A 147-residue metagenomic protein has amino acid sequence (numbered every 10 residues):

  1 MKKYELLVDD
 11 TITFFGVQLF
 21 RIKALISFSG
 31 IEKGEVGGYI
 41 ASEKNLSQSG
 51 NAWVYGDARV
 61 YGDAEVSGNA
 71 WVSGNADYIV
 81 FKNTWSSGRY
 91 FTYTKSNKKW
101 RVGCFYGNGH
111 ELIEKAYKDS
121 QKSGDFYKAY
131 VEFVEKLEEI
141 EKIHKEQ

Functional and structural regions predicted by a protein language model:
M1-K3, A58, A76-W85: Short, solvent-exposed secondary-structure boundary motifs
M1-Y55: Extended, small-residue-rich solenoid/repeat segments and analogous flexible loops that form exposed scaffolds
S27, D63, Y117: Residue-level marker of positions within ordered structural domains that often coincide with functionally constrained
S47-D77: A detector of tandem-repeat and repeat-rich interaction/domain scaffolds
K82-Q147: C-terminal segments of enzyme domains that contribute to small-molecule binding surfaces
